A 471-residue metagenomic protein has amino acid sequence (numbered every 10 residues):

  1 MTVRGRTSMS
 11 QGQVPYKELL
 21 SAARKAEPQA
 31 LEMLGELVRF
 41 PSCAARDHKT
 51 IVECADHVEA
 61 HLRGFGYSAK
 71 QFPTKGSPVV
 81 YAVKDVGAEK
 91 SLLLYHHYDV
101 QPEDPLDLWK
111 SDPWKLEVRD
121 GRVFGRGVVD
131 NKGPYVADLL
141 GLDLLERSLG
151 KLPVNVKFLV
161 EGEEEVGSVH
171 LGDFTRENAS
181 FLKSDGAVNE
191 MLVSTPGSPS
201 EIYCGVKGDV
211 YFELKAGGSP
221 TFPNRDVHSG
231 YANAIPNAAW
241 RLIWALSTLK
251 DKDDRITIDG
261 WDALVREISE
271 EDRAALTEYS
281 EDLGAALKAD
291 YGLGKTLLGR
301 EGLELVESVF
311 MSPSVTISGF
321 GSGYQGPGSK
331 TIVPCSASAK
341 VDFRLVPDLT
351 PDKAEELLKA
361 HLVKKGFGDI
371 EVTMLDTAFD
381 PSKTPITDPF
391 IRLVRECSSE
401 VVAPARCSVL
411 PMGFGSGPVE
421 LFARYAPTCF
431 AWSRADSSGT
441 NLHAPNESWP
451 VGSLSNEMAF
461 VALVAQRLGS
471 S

Functional and structural regions predicted by a protein language model:
S10-R126, R147-V154, V341: Acidic/His- and Gly-rich active-site-bordering loop/insert found across diverse amide/peptide-bond hydrolases
A22, K215, F222, L242 (+4 more regions): Zn-dependent metallopeptidase/amidohydrolase metal-coordination segment
R39, F343-V346, E371-T387, P411-F414 (+1 more regions): A short beta-alpha structural unit
D120-V123, V128-R300, V306-P313, E447-E457: Fold-level recognition of mixed alpha/beta catalytic cores in primary-metabolism enzymes, strongest
G299, L303-C335, D342: A structural supersecondary motif
D348-A354: Short, conserved charged micro-motifs
A354-L362: Short amphipathic alpha-helices in soluble, non-transmembrane regions that often serve as interface/regulatory elements
P381-E400: Short, low-order "capping/linker" segments at domain edges
